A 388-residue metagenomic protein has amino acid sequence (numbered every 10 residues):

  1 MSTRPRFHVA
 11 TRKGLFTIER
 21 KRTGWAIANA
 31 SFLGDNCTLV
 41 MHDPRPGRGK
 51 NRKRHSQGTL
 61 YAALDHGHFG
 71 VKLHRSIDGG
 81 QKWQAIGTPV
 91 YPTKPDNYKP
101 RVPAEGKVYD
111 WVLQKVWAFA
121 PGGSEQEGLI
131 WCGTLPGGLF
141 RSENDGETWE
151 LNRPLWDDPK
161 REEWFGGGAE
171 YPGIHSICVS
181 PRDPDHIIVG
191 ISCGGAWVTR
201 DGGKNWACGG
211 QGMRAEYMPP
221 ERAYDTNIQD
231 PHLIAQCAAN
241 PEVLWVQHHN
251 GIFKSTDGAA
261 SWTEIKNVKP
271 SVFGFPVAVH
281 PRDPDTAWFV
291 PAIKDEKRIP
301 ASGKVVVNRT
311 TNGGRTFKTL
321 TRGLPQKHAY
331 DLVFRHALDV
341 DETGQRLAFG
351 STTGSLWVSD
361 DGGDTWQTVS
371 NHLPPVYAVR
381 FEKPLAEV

Functional and structural regions predicted by a protein language model:
M1-V388: Extracellular glycan-interacting surfaces
